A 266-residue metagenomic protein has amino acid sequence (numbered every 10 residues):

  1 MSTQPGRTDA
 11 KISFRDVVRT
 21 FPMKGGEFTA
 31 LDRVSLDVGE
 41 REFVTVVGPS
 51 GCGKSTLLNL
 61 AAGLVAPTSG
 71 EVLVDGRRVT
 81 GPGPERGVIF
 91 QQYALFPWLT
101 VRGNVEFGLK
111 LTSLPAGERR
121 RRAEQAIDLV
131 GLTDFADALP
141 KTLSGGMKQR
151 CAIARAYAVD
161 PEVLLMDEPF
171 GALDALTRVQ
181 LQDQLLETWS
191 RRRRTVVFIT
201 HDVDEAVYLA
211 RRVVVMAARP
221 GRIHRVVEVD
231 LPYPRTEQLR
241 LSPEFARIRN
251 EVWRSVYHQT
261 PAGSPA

Functional and structural regions predicted by a protein language model:
V47-P49: The feature captures the beta-strand-to-loop junction immediately N-terminal to the Walker
A62: Helix-to-loop junction immediately C-terminal to a conserved catalytic motif
G70-P82: Conserved ABC transporter NBD signature motif
L99-F107: Short coil-to-helix segment of the ABC ATPase nucleotide-binding domain corresponding to the Q-loop/switch region
K110, G117-F135, E187: Conserved ABC ATPase "signature" region
L139-L143, M147: Conserved ABC ATPase signature
A158-E162: A short, proline-enriched helix->beta-strand linker immediately N-terminal to the Walker B motif in ABC-type P-loop
